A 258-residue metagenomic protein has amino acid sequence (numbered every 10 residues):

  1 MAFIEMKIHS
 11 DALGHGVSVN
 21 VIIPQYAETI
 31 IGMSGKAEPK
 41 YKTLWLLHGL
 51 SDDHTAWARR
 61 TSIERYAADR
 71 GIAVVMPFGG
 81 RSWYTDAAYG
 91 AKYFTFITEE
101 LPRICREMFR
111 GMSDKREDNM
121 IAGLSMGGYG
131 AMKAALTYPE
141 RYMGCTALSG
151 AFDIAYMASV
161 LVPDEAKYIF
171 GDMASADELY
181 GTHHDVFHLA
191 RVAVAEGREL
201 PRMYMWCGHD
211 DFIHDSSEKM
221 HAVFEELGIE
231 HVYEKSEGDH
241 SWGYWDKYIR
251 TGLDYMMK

Functional and structural regions predicted by a protein language model:
M1-K258: Non-catalytic cap/lid and distal C-terminal segments of serine-dependent acyl enzymes
